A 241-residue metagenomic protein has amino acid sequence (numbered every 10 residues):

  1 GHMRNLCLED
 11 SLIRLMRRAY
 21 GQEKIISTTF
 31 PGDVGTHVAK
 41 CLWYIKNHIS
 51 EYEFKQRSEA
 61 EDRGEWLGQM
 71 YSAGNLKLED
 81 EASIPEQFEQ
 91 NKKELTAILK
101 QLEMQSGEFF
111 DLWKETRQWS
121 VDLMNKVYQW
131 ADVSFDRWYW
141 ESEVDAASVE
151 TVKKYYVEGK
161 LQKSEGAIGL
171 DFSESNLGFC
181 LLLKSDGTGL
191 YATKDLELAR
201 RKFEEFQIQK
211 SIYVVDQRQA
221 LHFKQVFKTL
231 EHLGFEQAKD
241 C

Functional and structural regions predicted by a protein language model:
G1-C241: NTP-dependent nucleotidyl-transfer catalytic core
